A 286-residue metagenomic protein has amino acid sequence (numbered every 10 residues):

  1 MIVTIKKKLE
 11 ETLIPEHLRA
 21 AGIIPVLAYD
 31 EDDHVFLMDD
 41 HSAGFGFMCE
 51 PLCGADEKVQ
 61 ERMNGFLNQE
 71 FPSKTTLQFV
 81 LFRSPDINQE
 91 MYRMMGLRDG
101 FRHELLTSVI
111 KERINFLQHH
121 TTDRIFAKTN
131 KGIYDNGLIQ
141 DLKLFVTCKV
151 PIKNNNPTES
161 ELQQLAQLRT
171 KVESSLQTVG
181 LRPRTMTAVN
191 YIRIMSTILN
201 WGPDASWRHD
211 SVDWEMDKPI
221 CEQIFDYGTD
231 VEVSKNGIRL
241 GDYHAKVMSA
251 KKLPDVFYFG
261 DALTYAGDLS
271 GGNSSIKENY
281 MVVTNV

Functional and structural regions predicted by a protein language model:
M1-V286: Extended, folded cores of ATP/NTP-driven motor/assembly subunits in large transport and secretion machines
